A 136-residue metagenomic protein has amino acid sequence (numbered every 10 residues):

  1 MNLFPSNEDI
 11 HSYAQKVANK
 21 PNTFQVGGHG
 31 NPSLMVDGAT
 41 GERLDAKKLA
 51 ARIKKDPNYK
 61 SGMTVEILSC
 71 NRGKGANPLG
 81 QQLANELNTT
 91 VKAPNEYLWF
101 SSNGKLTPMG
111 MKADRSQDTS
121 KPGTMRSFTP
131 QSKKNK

Functional and structural regions predicted by a protein language model:
M1-T64, M111-K136: Glycine-rich short-loop/terminal segments
L68-K136: Active-site-proximal C-terminal subdomain of hydrolase catalytic domains
